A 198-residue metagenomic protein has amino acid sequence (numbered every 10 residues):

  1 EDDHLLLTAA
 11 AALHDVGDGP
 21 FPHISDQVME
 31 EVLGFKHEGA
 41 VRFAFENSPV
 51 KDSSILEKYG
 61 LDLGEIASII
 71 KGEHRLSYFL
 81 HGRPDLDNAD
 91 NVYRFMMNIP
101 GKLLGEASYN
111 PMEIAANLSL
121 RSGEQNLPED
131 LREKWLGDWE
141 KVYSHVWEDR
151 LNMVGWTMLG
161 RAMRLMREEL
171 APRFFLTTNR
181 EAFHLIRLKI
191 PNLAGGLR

Functional and structural regions predicted by a protein language model:
E1-L6, V16-R198: Histidine-centered, transition-metal-coordinating active-site segments
